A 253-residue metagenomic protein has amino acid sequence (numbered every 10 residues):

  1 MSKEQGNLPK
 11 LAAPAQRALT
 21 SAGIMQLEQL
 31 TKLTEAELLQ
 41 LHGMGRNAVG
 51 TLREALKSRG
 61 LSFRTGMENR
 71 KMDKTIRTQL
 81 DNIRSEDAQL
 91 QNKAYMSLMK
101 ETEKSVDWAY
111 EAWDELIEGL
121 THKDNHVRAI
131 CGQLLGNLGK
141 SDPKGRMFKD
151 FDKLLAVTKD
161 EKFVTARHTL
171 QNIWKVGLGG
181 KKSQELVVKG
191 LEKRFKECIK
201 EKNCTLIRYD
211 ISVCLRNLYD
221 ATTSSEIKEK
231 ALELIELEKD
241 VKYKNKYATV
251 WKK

Functional and structural regions predicted by a protein language model:
M1-R70: Compact, charge-rich alpha-helical regulatory domains located at protein termini
K71-K93: N-terminal "cap/leader" segments of large eukaryotic alpha-helical scaffolds
K71-T75, C204, Y209-V213, N217-K253: Eukaryotic acidic, Ser/Thr-rich intrinsically disordered low-complexity regions
D73-K74, D107-E115, G145-D152, K182-L191 (+1 more regions): Short sequence/structural elements of tandem HEAT/ARM alpha-solenoid repeats
E86-A88, K123-N125, E161-F163, I199-C204 (+1 more regions): Short inter-helical turns and helix N-cap capping residues of alpha-solenoid HEAT/ARM repeat scaffolds
A94-S97, C131-L134, T169, V187 (+3 more regions): Conserved hydrophobic register position within alpha-solenoid helical repeats
M99-K100, G136-G139, W174-K175, S212 (+2 more regions): Structural signature of alpha-helical solenoid repeat scaffolds
